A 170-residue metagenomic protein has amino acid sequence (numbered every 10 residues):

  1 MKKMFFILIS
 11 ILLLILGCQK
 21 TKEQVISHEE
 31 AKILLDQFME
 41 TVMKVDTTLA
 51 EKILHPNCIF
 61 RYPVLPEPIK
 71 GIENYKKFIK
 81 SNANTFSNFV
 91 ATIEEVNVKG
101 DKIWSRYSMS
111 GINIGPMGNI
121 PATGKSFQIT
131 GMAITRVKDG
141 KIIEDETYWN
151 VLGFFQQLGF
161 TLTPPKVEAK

Functional and structural regions predicted by a protein language model:
M1-I26: Bacterial Sec-dependent N-terminal signal peptides
C18-P56, P164-K170: Short, low-complexity N-terminal intrinsically disordered segments enriched in polar/charged residues
L35-F38, L49-E51, C58, G71 (+4 more regions): Hydrophobic pocket/interface hotspot
T48-G100: A solvent-exposed, acidic/Ser-Thr-rich amphipathic alpha-helical stretch
V64, M109-G111, W149: A mature extracytoplasmic/lumenal domain signature
I69, N113-G115, V151-F155: A short local loop/turn or secondary-structure capping micro-motif enriched for an aromatic residue
M109-D139: Exposed beta-sheet edge and beta->alpha loop/turn motif
I143-K170: Low-complexity, intrinsically disordered terminal/linker segments enriched in charged and Gly/Pro repeats
